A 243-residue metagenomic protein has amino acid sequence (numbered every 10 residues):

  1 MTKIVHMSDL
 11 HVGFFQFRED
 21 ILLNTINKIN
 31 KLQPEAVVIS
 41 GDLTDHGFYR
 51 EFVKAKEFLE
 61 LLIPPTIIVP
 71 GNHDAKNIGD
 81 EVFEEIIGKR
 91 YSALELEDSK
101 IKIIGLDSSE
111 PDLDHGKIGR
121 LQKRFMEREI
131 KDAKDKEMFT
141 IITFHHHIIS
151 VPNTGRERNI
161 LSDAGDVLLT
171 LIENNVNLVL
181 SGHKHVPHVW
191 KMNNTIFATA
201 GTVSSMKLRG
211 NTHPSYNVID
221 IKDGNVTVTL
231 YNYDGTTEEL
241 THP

Functional and structural regions predicted by a protein language model:
M1-K54: N-terminal active-site segment of His-dependent metallophosphoesterases
M7-S8, V37-D42, T66-N72, D107 (+3 more regions): Active-site neighborhood of phospho(di)ester-bond hydrolases with catalytic His/Asp-centered motifs
V12-Q16, D45-R50, N72-G79, P111-D114 (+3 more regions): Active-site environment of divalent metal-dependent phosphoester hydrolases
F17-I21, E51-F52, G79, I118 (+4 more regions): Residues at alpha-helix caps and immediate loop-helix transition turns in enzyme cores, especially N- and C-cap
Y49-K136, D166-I172, N217-V218: Extended active-site neighborhood of metal-dependent phosphoesterases/phosphodiesterases
A133-P152: Short acidic, glycine-rich surface-loop motifs adjacent to enzyme active sites
T154-N225: Conserved beta-sheet core of the metallophosphoesterase superfamily
K222-P243: A short C-terminal boundary segment appended to hydrolase-like catalytic domains
